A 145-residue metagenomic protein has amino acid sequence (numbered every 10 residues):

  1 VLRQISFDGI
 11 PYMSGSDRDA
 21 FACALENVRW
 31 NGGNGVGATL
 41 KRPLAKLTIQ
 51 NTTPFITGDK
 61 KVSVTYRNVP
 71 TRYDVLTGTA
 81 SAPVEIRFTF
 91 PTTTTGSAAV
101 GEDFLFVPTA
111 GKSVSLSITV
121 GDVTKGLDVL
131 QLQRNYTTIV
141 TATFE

Functional and structural regions predicted by a protein language model:
V1-F55: Short, low-hydrophobicity acidic/polar segments
V1-Q4, P54-Y136: Tryptophan-paired
F21-L25, A99, T143: Intrinsic disorder/low-complexity segments
V36-L44, D103-A110, A142-F144: Conserved "repeat-terminator" motif of extracellular CCP/Sushi domains
N135-E145: Phox homology (PX) phosphoinositide-binding domain
